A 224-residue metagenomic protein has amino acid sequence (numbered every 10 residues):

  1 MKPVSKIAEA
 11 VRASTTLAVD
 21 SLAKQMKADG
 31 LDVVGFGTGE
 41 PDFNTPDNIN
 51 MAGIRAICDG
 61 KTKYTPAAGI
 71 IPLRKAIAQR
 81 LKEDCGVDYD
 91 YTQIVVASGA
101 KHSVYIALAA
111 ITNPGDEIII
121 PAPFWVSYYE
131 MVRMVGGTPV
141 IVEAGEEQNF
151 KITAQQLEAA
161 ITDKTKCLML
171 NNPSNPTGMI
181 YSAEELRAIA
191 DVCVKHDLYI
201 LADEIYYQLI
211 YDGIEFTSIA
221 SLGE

Functional and structural regions predicted by a protein language model:
K2-G99, I106: N-terminal small-domain helix-loop-helix segment of the aminotransferase-like
V19, A23, Y128, I189: Aromatic/hydrophobic pocket-lining residues that form π-stacking "cages" and hydrophobic walls in ligand
M26-D29, V135, K195-H196: Helix C-cap/helix->beta junction micro-motif
D88-I94, P114-E117, K164: Short acidic capping loops at alpha-helix termini that bridge into adjacent secondary structure
A110-V132: Conserved PLP-anchoring active-site segment centered on the Schiff-base-forming lysine
M134-V140: A short helix-loop-beta submotif of the ANL/AMP-binding
V140, G145-F216, A220: Active-site phosphate-binding strand-loop segment of PLP-dependent enzymes
